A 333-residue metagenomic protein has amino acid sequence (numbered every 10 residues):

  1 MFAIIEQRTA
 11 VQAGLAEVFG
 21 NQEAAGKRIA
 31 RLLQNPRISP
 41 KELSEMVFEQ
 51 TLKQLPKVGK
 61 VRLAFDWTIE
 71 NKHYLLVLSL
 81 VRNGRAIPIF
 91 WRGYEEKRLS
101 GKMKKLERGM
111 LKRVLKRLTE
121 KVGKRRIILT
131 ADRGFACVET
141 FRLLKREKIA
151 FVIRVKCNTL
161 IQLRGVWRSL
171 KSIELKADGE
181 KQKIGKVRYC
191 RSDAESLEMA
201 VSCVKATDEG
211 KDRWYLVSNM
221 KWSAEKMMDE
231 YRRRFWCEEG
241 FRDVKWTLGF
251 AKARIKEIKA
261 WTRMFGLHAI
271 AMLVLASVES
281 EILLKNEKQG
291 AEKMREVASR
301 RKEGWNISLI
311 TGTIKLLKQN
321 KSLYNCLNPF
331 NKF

Functional and structural regions predicted by a protein language model:
M1-T9, E23, L43-E45, P56-G59 (+2 more regions): Single, function-defining residue in the core of a domain
L15: Short alpha-helical "recognition helix" segments of helix-turn-helix
V18-A30: Short, basic interhelical loop/turn and adjoining N-cap of the next helix at nucleic-acid- or acidic-partner-contacting
L33-Q50: Short, basic alpha-helical nucleic acid-contact segments in DNA-binding proteins and DNA transaction factors
A64-F65: Short hydrophobic beta-strand that contains or immediately precedes a catalytic carboxylate
H73-L78: Short glycine-rich loop/turn motifs
L80-R82: Eukaryote-biased recognition of long, low-complexity, charge-rich segments
